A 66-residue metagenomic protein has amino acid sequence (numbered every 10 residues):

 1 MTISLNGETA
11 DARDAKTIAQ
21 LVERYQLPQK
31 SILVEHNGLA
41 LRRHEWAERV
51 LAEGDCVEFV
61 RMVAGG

Functional and structural regions predicted by a protein language model:
M1-G65: Ubiquitin-like/PB1-type beta-grasp interaction modules and other compact soluble beta-rich domains
